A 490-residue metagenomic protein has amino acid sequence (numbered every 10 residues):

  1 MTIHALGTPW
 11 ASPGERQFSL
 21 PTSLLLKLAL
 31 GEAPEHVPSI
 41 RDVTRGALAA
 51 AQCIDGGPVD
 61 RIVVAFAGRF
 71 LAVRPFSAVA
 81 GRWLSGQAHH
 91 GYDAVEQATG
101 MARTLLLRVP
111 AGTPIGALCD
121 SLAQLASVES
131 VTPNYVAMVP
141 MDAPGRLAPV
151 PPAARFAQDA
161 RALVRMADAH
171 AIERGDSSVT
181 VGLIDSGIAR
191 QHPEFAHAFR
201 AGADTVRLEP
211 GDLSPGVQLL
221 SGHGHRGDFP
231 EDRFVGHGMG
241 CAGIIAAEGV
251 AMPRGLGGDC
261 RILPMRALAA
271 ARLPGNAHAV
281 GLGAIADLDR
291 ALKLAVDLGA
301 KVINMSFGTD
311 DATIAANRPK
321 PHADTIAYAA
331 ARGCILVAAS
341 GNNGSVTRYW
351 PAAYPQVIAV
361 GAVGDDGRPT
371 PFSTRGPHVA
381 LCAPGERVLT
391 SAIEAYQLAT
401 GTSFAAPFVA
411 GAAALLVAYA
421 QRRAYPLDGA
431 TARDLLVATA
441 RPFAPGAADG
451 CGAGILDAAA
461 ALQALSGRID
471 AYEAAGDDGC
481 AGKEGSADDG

Functional and structural regions predicted by a protein language model:
M1-V150, H170: Primarily auto-inhibitory N-terminal propeptides
I3, L84, A88-L106, A123-T180 (+7 more regions): Protease zymogen maturation seam
L25, L106, T180-L183, R261-R266 (+5 more regions): Structural recognition of the beta-strand scaffold that forms the well-ordered cores of secreted hydrolase catalytic
A123, A246-V250, K293-D297, A327-A331 (+3 more regions): Sec-exported extracytoplasmic/periplasmic mature domains
V150-G283, R290-L298, V302, F307-T309 (+1 more regions): Active-site core segment of subtilase-fold serine proteases
S177, E248, A267-Y354, D366-P369 (+4 more regions): Substrate-binding/access-modulating region of protease and related hydrolase catalytic domains
D185, V206-P210, C334, Y349-R422 (+1 more regions): Extracellular S/T/G-rich loop segment that most often corresponds to the catalytic His/Ser-adjacent loop
M265-A269, K301, G385-S466: Hydrolase catalytic cores
